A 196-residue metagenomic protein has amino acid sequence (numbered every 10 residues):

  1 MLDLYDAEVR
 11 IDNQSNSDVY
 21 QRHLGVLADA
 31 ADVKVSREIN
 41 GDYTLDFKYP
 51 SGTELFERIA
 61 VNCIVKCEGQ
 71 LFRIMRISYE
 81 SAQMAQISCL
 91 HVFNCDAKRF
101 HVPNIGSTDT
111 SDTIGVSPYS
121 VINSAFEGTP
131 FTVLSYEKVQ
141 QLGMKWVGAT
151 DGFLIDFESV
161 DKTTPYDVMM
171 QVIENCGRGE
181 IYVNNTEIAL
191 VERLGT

Functional and structural regions predicted by a protein language model:
M1-R58, L90-D96, G106-V116: Juxtamembrane "anchor/assembly" segments of surface/extracellular structural proteins
S17-A28, N62-E68, Y166-E174: Short, solvent-exposed secondary-structure boundary motifs
K34, I74-S78, F157: Catalytic micro-motifs at enzyme active sites that drive phosphoryl/nucleotidyl and oxygen chemistry
G41-L45, Q83-A85, T186: Residues at beta-strand starts and edge strands
T44, G69-L71, R178: Extracellular structured ligand-interaction cores
C63-L90, N94, Y182-N184: Short beta-strand and beta-hairpin "edge-sheet" elements
M84, V92-T196: Charged- and aromatic-enriched interaction segments used to assemble and dock large macromolecular complexes
